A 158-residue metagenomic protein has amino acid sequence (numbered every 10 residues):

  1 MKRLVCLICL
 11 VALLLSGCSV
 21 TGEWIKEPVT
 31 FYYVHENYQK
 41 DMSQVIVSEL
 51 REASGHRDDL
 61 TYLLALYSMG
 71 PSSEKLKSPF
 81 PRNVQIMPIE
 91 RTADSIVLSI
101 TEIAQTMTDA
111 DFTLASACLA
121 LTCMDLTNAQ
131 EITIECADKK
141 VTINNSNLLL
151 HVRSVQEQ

Functional and structural regions predicted by a protein language model:
R3-A12, C18-Q158: Bimodal "functional hotspot" detector
